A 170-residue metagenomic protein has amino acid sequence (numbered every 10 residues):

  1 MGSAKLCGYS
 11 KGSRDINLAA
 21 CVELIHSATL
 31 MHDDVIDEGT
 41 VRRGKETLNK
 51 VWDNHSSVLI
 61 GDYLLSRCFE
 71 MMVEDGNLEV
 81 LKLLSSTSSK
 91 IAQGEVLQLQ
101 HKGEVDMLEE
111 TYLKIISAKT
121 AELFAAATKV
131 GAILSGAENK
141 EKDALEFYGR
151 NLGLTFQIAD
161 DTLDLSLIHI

Functional and structural regions predicted by a protein language model:
M1-C21, E110-L152: Alpha-helical phosphate/pyrophosphate-handling elements in metalloenzyme active cores
G2-T111: Acidic catalytic motifs of isoprenoid enzymes
N17, I60, V80-L83, K119 (+3 more regions): Residue-level detector of well-ordered alpha-helical segments, enriched for hydrophobic/aromatic packing positions
V22-I25, I36, G61, A118-A121 (+3 more regions): Residue-level micro-sites within transmembrane alpha helices that shape and flank functional polar/acidic positions
E70-N77, S89, Q93-L97, A121 (+4 more regions): Generic secondary-structure signature for well-ordered alpha-helical cores
E146-S166: Oxyanion-binding "anion nests"
I168-I170: Conserved small/polar residues in nucleotide/adenosyl-binding loops
